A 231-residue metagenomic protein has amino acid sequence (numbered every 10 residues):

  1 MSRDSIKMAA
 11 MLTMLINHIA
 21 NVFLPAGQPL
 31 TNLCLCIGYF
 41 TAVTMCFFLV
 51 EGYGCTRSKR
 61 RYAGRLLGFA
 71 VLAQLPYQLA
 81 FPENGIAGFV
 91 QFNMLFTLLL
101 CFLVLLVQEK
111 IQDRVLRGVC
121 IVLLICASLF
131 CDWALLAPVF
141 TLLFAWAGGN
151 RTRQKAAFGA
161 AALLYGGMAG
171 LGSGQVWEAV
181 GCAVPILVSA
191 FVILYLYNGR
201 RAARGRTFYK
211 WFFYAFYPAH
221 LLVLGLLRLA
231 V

Functional and structural regions predicted by a protein language model:
M1-V231: Alpha-helical transmembrane segments and their immediate juxtamembrane cytosolic regions
